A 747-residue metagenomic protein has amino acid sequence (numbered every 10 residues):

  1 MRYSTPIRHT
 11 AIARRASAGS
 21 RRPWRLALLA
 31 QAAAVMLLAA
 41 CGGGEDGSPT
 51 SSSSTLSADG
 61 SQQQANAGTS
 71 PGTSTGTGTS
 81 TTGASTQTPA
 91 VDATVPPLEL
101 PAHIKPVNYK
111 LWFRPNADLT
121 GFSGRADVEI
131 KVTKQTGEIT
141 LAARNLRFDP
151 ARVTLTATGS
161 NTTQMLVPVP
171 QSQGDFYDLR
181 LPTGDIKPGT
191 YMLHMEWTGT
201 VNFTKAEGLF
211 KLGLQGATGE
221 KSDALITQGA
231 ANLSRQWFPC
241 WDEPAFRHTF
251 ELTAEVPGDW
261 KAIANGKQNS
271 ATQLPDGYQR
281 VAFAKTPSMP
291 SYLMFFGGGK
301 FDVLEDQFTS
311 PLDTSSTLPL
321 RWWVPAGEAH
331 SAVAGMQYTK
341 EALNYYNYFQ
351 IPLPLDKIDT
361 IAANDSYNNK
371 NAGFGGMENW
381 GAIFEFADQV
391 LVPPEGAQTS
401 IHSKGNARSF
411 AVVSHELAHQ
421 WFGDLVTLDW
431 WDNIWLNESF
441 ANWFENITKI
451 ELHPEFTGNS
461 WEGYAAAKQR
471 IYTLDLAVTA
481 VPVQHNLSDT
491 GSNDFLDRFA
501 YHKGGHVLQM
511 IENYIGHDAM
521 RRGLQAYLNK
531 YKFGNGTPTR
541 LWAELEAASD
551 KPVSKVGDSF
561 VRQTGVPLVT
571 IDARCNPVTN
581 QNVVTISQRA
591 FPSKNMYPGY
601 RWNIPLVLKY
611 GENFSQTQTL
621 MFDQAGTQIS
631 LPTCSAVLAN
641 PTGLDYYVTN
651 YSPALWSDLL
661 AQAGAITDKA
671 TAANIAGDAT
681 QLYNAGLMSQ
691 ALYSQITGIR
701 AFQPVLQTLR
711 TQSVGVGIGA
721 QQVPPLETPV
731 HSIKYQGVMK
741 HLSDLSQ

Functional and structural regions predicted by a protein language model:
Y3, C41-G47, G60, T79-S123 (+2 more regions): N-terminal, polar/Ser/Thr-rich
T5-G42: Gram-negative bacterial Sec-dependent N-terminal signal peptides
V35-T69: Bacterial Sec-dependent N-terminal signal peptides
D46-G47, Q64-A67, G78, F283 (+8 more regions): Hydrophobic alpha-helical and helix-loop surface patches within well-folded domains that function as non-catalytic
P106, E129, Y177, M192-E305 (+3 more regions): Extended, low-hydrophobicity, Ser/Thr/Pro/Gly-biased non-transmembrane segments
E129-R147, D242, F250-P257, T585-V607: Surface-exposed beta-strand/loop patches in extracellular or lumenal glycoproteins
N145-G216, D276, G626-P632: A surface-exposed beta-strand-loop module
V578-T585, N595-P598, K609-Q618, S630-Q747: Long, ordered, helix-rich scaffold segments
